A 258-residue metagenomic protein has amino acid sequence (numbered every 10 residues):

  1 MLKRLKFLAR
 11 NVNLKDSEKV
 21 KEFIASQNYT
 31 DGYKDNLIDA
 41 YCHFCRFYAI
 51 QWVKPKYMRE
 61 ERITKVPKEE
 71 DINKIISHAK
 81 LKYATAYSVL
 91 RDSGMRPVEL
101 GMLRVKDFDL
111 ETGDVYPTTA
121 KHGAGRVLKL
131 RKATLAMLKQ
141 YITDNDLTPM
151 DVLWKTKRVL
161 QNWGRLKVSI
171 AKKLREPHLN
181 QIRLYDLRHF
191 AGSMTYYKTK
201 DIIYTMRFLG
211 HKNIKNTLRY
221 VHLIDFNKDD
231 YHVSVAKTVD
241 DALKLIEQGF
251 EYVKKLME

Functional and structural regions predicted by a protein language model:
M1-V53, L130, N162-L166: Non-catalytic DNA-binding core/recognition domains of DNA-processing enzymes
E18, E22-D31, A49-K74, T118-K121 (+1 more regions): Flexible interdomain linker/hinge and immediately adjacent N-terminus of the catalytic tyrosine-recombinase domain
K65-P97, H122, R188: Basic, Lys/Arg- and aromatic-enriched nucleic-acid-binding interface segment
E70, S93, M102-Q140: Conserved tyrosine-mediated DNA breakage-rejoining catalytic core shared by Y-recombinases
E99-L100, I182-R183, G192-T195, K200-H211: Active-site-proximal segment of tyrosine recombinases
F108-L110, K200-F226: Short, polar N-cap/turn motifs at the start of nucleic acid-interacting alpha helices
K129-K132, A136, Y141, R207 (+1 more regions): DNA/chromatin major-groove-contacting recognition/catalytic segments
R131-L179: Active-site/catalytic core of tyrosine-dependent DNA strand-transfer enzymes
